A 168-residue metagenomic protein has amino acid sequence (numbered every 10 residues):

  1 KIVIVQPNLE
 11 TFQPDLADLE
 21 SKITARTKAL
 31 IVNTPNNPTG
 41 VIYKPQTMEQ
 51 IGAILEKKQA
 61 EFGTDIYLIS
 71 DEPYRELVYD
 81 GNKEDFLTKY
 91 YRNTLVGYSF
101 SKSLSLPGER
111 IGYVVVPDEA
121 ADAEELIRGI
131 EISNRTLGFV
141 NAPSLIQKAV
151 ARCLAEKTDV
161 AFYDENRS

Functional and structural regions predicted by a protein language model:
K1-I2: Substrate-binding/gating loop at the entrance of the active-site cleft, primarily in PLP-dependent aminotransferase-like
Q6-F12: Short, acidic/turn-prone active-site loops that include or flank metal/cofactor- and phosphate-binding residues
P7, N36-T39, R75, F100 (+2 more regions): Conserved short-loop catalytic and cofactor-binding motifs
N8, K44-T47, D159, Y163-N166: Residue-level preference for long, well-ordered alpha-helices that form the structural scaffold of enzyme catalytic
Q13-R26, P38-E109, V115-R128: Active-site pre-lysine segment of PLP-dependent enzymes
N33: Residues lining the SAM
N93-R167: Conserved core segment of the aminotransferase class I/II
